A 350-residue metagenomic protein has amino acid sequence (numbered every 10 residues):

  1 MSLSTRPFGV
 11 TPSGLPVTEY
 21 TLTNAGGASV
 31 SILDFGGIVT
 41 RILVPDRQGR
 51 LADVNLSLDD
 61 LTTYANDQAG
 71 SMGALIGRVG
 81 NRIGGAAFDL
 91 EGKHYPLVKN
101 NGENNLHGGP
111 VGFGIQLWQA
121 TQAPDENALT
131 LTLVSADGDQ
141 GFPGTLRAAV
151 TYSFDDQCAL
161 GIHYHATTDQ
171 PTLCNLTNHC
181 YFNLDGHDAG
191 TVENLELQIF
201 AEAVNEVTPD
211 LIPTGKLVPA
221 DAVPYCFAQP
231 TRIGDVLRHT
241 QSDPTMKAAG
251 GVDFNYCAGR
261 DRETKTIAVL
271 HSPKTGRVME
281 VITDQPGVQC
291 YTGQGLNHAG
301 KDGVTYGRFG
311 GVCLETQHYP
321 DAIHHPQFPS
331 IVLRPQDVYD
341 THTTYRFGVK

Functional and structural regions predicted by a protein language model:
M1-K350: An exposed, glycine/acidic-rich loop-and-rim segment of catalytic or binding clefts
